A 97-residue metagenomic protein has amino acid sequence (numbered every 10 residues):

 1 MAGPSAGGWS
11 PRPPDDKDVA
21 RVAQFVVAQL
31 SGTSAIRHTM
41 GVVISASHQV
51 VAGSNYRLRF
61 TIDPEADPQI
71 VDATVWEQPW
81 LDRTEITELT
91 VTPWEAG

Functional and structural regions predicted by a protein language model:
M1-G97: N- and C-terminal low-complexity/disordered segments
